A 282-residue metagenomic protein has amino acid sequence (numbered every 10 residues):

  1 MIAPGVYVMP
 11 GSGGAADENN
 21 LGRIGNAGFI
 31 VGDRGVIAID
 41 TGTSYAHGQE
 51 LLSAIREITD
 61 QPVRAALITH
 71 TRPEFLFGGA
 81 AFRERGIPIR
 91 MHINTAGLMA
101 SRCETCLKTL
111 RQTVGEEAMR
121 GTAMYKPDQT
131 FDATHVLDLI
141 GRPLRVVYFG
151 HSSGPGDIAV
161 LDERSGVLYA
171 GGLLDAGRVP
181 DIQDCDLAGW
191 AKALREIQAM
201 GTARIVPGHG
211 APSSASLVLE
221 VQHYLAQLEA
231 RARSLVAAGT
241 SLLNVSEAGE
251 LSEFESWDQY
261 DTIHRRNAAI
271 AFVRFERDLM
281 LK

Functional and structural regions predicted by a protein language model:
M1-I2, I30, H135-L139, P207: Short acidic-hydrophobic surface loop/beta-edge motif
P4-A54, I158-G172: Conserved beta-strand hairpin/beta-sheet module of binuclear metal-dependent hydrolase folds, prominently
G5, I30, D40, I55 (+10 more regions): Divalent metal-coordination and catalytic microenvironments
M9-G25, S101, K108, G177-D186: Acidic/histidine-rich helix-loop elements that form or flank divalent-metal/phosphate-binding sites at the catalytic
G35-I37, T41-Y45, V136, P143-Q227 (+1 more regions): Metallo-beta-lactamase
S53-Q129, T134-V136: Active-site HxH/HxHxD metal-binding segment of metal-dependent hydrolases
A199-G201, P212-K282: Accessory terminal helices/loops
